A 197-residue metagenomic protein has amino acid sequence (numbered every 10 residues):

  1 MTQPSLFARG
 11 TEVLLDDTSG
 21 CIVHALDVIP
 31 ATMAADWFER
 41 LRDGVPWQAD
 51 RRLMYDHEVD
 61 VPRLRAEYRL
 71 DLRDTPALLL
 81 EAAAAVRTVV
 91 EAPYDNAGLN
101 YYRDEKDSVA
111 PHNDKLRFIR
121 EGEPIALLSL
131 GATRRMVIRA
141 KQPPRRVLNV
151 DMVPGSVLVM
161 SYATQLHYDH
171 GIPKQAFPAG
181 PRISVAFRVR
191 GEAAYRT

Functional and structural regions predicted by a protein language model:
M1-T197: Non-heme Fe(II) oxygenase metal-center motifs and adjacent flexible, charged/small-residue loops
